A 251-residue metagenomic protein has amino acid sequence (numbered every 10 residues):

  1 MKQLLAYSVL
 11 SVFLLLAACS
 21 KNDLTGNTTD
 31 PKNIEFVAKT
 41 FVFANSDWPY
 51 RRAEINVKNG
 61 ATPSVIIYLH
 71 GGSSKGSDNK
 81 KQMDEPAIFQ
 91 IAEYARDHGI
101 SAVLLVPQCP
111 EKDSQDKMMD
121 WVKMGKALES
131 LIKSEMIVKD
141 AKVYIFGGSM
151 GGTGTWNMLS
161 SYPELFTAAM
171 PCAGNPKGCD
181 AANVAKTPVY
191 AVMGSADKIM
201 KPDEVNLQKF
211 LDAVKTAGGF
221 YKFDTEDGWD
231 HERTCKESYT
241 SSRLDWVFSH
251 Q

Functional and structural regions predicted by a protein language model:
M1-T29: Bacterial Sec-dependent N-terminal signal peptides
C19-V65, A102, F146-G148, T153 (+3 more regions): A domain-start/cap signature at the N-terminus of enzymes
V57, A61, D113-S149: Gly/Ser-rich "nucleophile elbow"/oxyanion-hole loop immediately N-terminal to the catalytic nucleophile in hydrolases
V65, L69-K123: Active-site machinery of serine-nucleophile hydrolases
L69-G76, C109, I132-M136, G148 (+4 more regions): Cell-envelope and extracellular/periplasmic
M83-A95, K126-L128, A173-A182, V205-F210: Alpha-helical scaffolding within the catalytic cores of extracellular/periplasmic polymer-degrading hydrolases
A141-A185: Primarily recognizes the serine-hydrolase "nucleophile elbow" in alpha/beta-hydrolase and SGNH/GDSL folds
Y190-V192, K198-M200, E204-Q251: C-terminal catalytic histidine-bearing segment of alpha/beta-hydrolase fold enzymes
